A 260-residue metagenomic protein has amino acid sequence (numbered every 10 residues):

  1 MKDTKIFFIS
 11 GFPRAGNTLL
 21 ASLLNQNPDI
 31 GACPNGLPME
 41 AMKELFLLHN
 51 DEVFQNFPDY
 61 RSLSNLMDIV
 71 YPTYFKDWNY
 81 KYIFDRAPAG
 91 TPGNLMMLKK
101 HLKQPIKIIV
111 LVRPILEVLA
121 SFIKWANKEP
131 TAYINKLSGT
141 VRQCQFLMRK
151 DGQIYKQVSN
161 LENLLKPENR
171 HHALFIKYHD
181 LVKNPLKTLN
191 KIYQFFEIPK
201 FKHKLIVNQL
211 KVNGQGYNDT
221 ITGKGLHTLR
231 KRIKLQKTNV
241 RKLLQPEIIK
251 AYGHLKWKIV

Functional and structural regions predicted by a protein language model:
M1-F7, I123-A126, S159-K166, L186 (+1 more regions): PAPS-dependent sulfotransferases, especially Golgi type II membrane carbohydrate sulfotransferases
M1-Y71, D77-W78: PAPS-dependent sulfotransferase catalytic core
I6-F8, K81-F84, A173: Residue-level preference for the first positions of well-ordered beta-strands
F8, L19, K107, K177 (+1 more regions): Amphipathic alpha-helical recognition patches that constitute DNA-binding helices
P38-E44, L181, W257-I259: C-terminal/domain-terminus segments
N65-N79, Q157-E168: CE4/NodB-like, metal-dependent polysaccharide N-deacetylase domain that modifies extracellular/periplasmic N-acetylated
K76-Y80, L102-P105: Glycine-rich phosphate-binding loop signature in dinucleotide/nucleotide-binding domains
D85-H203, N218-G223: PAPS-dependent sulfotransferase catalytic domain
